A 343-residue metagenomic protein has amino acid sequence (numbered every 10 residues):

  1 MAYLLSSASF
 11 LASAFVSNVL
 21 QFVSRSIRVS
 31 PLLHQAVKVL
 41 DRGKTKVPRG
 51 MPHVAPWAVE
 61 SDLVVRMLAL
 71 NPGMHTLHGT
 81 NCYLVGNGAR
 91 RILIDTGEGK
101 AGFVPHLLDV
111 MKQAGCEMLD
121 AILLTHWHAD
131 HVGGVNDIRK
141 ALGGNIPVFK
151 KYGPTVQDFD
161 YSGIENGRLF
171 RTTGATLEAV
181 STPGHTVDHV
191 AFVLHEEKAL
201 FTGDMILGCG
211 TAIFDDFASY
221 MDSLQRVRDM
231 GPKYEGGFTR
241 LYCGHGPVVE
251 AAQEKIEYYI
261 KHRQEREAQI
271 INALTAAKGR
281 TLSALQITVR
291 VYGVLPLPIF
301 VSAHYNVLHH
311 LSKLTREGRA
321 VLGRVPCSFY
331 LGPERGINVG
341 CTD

Functional and structural regions predicted by a protein language model:
A2-L40, N272-D343: C-terminal regulatory/interaction regions
Q35-V39, L63, Q157-D160: Glycine/proline-rich low-complexity segments that form flexible loops, beta-turns, and polyproline
G50-A114, A191-G203: Conserved beta-strand hairpin/beta-sheet module of binuclear metal-dependent hydrolase folds, prominently
L63, L107, H245, I270 (+1 more regions): Residue-level signal for inorganic ion chemistry
G73, H78, G97-T176: Active-site HxH/HxHxD metal-binding segment of metal-dependent hydrolases
R91, E98-K100, T176-E267, N272-A273: Metallo-beta-lactamase
T125-H131, H185, H245, H310: Histidine-centered divalent metal-coordination motifs
V132, Y220, L224, V307: Aromatic/hydrophobic pocket-lining residues that form the small-molecule binding cavity in soluble enzyme cores
